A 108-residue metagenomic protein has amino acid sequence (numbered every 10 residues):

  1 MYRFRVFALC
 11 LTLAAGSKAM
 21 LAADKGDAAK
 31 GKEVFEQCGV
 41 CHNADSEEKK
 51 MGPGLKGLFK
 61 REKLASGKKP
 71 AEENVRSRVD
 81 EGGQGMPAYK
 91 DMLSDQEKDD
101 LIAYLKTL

Functional and structural regions predicted by a protein language model:
M1-D27, R78, L105-L108: Post-cleavage N-terminal segment of exported redox proteins
Y2, A15, A28-A29, E73-V75 (+2 more regions): Short alpha-helical segments used as structural interaction elements across diverse proteins
L21, A65, A88-D91: Short, flexible active-site loop motifs that bind/organize anionic cofactors or intermediates
K25, K69, M92-L93: Short, conserved sequence motifs enriched in acidic/basic residues, glycine, and aromatics that mark functional "hot
A28-E33, N43-S77: Gly/Gly-Pro-rich "capping" loops immediately C-terminal to redox-active cysteine motifs in periplasmic/lumenal
G31, F35-A44, L101, L105: The canonical Cys-X-X-Cys-His
K49-K60, R78-L108: Axial heme c-ligation environment in periplasmic c-type cytochrome domains
